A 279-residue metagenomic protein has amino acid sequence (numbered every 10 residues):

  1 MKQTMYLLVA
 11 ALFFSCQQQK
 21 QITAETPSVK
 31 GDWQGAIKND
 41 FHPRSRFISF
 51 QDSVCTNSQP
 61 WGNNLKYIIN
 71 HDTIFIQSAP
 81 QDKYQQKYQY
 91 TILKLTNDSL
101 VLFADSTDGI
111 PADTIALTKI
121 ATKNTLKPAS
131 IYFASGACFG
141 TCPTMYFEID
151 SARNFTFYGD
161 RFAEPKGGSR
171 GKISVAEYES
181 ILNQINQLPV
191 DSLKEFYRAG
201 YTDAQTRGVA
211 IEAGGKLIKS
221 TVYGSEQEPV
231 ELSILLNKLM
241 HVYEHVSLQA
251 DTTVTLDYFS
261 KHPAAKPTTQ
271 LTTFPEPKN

Functional and structural regions predicted by a protein language model:
K2-L7: Sec-dependent signal peptide recognition, specifically the positively charged N-region followed immediately by
F14-S15: C-terminal motif of bacterial Sec signal peptides marking the signal peptidase cleavage site
Q18-P27, S78-A137, D191-N279: Short, well-ordered, aromatic-rich surface patches in folded extracellular/luminal domains
S28-D32, S45-T56, I68-T73, I92-L100 (+2 more regions): Short, solvent-exposed coil/turn segments at beta-strand boundaries
N39-F75, P80-Q81, R153-F162, K172: N-terminal glycine/threonine-rich, aromatic-flanked beta-hairpin/loop signature
F41, F133-Y146: Short, thiol/selenol-centered motifs that function as redox-active sites or metal-ligating centers
S45-F50, N64-Y67, K87-K94, I115-L117 (+3 more regions): Hydrophobic/aromatic beta-strand elements that line small-molecule binding cavities or substrate pockets in beta-rich
F157-L193: A short-motif feature that recognizes glycine-rich, charge-decorated loops that bind or process nucleotide phosphates
